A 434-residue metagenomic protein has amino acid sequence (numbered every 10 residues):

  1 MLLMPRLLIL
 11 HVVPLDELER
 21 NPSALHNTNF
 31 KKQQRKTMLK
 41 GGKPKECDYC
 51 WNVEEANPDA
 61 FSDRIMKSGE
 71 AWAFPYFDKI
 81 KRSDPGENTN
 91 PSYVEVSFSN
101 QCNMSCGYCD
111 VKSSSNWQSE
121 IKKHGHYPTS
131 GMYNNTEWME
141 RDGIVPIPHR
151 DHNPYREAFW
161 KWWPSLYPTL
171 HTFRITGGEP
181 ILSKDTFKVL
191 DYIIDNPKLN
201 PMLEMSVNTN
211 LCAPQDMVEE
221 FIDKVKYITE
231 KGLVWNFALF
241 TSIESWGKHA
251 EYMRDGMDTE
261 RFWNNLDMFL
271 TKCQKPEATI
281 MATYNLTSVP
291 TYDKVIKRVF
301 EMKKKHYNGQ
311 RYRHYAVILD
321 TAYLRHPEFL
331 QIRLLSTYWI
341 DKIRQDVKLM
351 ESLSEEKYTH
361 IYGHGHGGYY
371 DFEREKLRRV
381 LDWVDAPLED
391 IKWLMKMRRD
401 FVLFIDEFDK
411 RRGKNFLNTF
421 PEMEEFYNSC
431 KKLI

Functional and structural regions predicted by a protein language model:
M1-H149, L166-Y167, F372-I434: N-terminal pre-core extensions flanking Radical SAM catalytic domains
M1-R6, H11-E17, Q118, N153-P154 (+2 more regions): Radical SAM enzyme [4Fe-4S]-AdoMet core and its adjacent flexible, acidic and glycine-rich loops/tails across
H26-K32, K40, P44-C47, P91 (+8 more regions): A structural signal for well-ordered alpha-helical scaffolds and beta->alpha junctions
Q33-T37, Y227, K305-G309: Intrinsically disordered, low-complexity boundary segments flanking structured domains
P91-Q101, K112-P154, Y167-D185, N196-I222 (+3 more regions): Core AdoMet radical
F159-W160, T186-D195, V218-I228, F262-L270 (+1 more regions): Short, well-ordered amphipathic alpha-helices
